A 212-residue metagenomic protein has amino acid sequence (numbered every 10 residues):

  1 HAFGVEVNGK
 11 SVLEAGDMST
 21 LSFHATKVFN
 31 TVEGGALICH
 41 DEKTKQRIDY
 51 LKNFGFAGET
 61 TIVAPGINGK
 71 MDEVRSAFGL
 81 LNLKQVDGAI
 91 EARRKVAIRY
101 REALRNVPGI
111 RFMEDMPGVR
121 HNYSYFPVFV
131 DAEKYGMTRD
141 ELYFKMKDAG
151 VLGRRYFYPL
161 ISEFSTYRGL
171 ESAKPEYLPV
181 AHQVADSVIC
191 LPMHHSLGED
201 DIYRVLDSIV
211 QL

Functional and structural regions predicted by a protein language model:
H1, H24, E33, D49-N53 (+1 more regions): Histidine-centered beta-alpha loop that forms part of the nucleotide-sugar donor binding/catalytic region in diverse
H1-S22, V28, L160: Conserved PLP phosphate-binding loop immediately N-terminal to the Schiff-base lysine helix in PLP-dependent enzymes
E6, E42-L212: PLP-dependent aminotransferase class I/II
S11-A15, L37-I38, E171-K174: Short, hinge-like loop/turn segments at secondary-structure boundaries
A15, E33, F126: Acidic, glycine-centered active-site loop in nucleotide-sugar glycosyltransferases
S22, G35-D41, L80: Short beta-strand-to-turn element immediately C-terminal to the catalytic PLP-Schiff-base lysine in fold type I
V28-A36: Glycine-rich phosphate-binding loop of ATP-grasp-fold ATP-dependent ligases
